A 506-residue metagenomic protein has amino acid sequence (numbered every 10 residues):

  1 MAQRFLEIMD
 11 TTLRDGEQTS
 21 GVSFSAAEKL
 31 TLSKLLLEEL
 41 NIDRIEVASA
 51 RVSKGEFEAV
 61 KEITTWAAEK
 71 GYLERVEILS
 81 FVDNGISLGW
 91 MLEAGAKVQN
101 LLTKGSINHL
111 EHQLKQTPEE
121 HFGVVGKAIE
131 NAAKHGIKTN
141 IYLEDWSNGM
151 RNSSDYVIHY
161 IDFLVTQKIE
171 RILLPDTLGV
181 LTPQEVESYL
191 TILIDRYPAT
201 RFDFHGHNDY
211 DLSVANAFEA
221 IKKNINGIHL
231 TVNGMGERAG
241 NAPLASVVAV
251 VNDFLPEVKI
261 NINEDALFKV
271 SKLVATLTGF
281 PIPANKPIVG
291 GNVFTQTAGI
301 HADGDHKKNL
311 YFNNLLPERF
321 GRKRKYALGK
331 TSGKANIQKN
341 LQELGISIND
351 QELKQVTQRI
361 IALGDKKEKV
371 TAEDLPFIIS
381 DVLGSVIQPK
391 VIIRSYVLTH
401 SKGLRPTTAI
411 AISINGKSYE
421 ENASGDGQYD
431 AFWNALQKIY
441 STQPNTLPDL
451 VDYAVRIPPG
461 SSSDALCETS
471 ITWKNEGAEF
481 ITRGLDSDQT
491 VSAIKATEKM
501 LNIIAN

Functional and structural regions predicted by a protein language model:
Q3-I8, R14-R44, W66-G71, N84-N140 (+2 more regions): Alpha/beta enzyme core
F5-L6, D10-T12, E257-N422, S461-L466: A mid-to-C-terminal "edge-of-domain" accessory segment
D15, T19-S20, S49-G55, S106-N108 (+6 more regions): Short, small-residue-enriched loops and turns at beta-alpha junctions that line or gate enzyme active sites
Q18-T19, S23, L30-L32, L37 (+2 more regions): Non-catalytic terminal/interface segments that mediate subunit docking, oligomerization, and allosteric communication
E39, W66, K70, L102 (+13 more regions): Change "in soluble alpha/beta enzymes" to "in soluble alpha/beta proteins
R51-G71, V76-L79, D83-L88: N-terminal active-site wall of soluble small-molecule enzyme domains
L110, H229-E237, A249-I260, F320-Y326 (+2 more regions): Short beta-alpha connecting loops at secondary-structure transitions that line or flank enzyme active sites
L178-L181, S188-H306, N313: Catalytic alpha/beta core domains of metabolic enzymes, predominantly
